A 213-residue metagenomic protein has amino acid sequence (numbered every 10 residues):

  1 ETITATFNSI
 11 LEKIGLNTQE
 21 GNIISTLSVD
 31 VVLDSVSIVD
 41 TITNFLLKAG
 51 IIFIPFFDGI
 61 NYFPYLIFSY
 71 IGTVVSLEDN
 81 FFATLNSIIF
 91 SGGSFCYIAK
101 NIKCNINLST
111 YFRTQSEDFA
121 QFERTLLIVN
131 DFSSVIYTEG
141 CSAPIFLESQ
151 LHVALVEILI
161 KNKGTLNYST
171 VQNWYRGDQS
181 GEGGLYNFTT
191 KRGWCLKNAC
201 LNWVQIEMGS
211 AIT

Functional and structural regions predicted by a protein language model:
T2-T213: Conserved beta-strand/loop scaffold segments within soluble protein domains that form the structured core and edges
